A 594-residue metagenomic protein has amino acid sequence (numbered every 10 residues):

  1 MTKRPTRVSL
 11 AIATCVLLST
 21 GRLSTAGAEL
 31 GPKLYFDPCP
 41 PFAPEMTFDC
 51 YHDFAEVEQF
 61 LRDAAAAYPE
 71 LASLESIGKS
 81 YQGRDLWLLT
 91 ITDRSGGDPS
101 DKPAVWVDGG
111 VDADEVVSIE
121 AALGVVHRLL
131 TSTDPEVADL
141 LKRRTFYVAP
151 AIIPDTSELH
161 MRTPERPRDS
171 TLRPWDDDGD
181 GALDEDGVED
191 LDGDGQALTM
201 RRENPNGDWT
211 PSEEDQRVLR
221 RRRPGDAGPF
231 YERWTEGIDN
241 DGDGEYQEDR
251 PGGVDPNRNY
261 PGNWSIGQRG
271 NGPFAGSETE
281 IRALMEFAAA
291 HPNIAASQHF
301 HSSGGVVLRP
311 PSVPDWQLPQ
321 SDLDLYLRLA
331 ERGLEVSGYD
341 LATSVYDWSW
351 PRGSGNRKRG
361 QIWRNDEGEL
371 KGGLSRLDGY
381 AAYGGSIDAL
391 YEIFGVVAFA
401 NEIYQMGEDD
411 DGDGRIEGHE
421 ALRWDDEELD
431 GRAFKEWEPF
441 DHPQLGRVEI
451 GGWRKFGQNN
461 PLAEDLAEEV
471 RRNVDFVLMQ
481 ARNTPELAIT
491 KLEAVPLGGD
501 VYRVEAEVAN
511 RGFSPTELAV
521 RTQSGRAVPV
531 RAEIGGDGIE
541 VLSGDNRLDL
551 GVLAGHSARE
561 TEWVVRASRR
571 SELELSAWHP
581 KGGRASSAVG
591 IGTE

Functional and structural regions predicted by a protein language model:
S9-R22: Bacterial N-terminal signal peptides
L30-D37, G78, I91, T145-Q268 (+4 more regions): Surface-exposed loop and adjacent secondary-structure segments within mature catalytic domains
S73, F146-P150, D155, M161 (+4 more regions): Metallocarboxypeptidase
S118-R162: Short helix-loop-beta-strand segments that form the rim/entrance of peptidase-like active sites
V508-Q523: Short amphipathic, basic-aromatic surface patches that mediate peripheral association with negatively charged
I539-S568: Intrinsically disordered, low-complexity Pro/Gly/Ser/Thr-rich segments with frequent PxxP/GP/PP motifs and embedded
S571-P580: Short, aromatic- and glycine-rich surface loops/edge beta-strands on solvent-exposed regions
G583-T593: Edge beta-strands of extracellular beta-sandwich domains
